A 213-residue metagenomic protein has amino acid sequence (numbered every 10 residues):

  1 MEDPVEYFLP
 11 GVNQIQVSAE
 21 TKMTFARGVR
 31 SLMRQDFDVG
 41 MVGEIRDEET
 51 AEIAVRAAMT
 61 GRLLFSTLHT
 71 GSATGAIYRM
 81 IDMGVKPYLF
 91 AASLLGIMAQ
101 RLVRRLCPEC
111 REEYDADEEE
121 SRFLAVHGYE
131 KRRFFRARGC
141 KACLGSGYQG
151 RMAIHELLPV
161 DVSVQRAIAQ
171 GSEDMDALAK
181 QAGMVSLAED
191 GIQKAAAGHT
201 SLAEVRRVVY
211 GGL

Functional and structural regions predicted by a protein language model:
M1-L213: Short, flexible helix-loop junctions that flank or precede catalytic/ligand sites
